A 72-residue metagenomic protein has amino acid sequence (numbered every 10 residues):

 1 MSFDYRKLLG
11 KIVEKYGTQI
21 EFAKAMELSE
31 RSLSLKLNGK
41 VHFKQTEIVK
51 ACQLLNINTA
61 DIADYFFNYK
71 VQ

Functional and structural regions predicted by a protein language model:
M1-G17: A short, Lys/Arg-rich alpha-helix, primarily the initiator
E14, K40-F43: Helix-turn-helix/winged-helix DNA-binding modules
Y16-L35: Short alpha-helical DNA-recognition segment
T18, K44-E47: Residues that mark the N-terminal boundary/hinge immediately upstream of a DNA-recognition element
S29, K40-V41, Y69-K70: The DNA-recognition helices of helix-turn-helix-type DNA-binding domains
N38-K40, V49, F67: Residue-level detection of the helix-turn-helix DNA-binding "recognition helix"
T46-I62: DNA major-groove recognition helix of helix-turn-helix/homeodomain DNA-binding modules
I62-Q72: Short amphipathic recognition helices of helix-turn-helix/homeodomain-type DNA-binding modules
